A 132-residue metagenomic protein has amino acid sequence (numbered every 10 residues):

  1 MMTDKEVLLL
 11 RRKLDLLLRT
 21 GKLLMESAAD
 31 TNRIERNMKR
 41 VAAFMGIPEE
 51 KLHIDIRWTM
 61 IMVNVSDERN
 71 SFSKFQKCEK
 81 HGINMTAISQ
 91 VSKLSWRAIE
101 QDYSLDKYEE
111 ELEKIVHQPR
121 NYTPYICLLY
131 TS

Functional and structural regions predicted by a protein language model:
M1-I99: Soluble N-terminal domains of membrane-associated systems
Y103-L105: Outer-membrane beta-barrel initiation region
E110-H117: Cytosolic juxtamembrane amphipathic/interface segments immediately preceding and feeding into a transmembrane helix
R120-I126: N-terminal membrane topogenic signal
Y130-T131: Conserved small/polar residues in nucleotide/adenosyl-binding loops
